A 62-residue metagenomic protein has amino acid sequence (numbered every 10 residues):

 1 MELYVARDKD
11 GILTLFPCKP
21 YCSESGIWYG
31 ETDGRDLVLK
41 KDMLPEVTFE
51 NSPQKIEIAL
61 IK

Functional and structural regions predicted by a protein language model:
L3-D8: A short beta-strand micro-motif
D10-L13, P53: Non-transmembrane, interaction-prone segments in cytosolic or luminal domains
I12-C22: Short, surface-exposed terminal/edge motifs of secreted or surface/virion proteins that either
S23-K62: Low-complexity intrinsically disordered segments
